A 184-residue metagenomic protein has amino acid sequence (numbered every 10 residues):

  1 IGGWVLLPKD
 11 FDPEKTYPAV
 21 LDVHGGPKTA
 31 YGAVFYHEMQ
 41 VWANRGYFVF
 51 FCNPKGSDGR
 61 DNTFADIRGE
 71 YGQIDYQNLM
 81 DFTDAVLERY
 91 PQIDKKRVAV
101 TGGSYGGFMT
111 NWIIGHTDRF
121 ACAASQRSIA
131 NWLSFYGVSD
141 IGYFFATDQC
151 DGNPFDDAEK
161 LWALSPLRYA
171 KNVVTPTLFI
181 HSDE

Functional and structural regions predicted by a protein language model:
I1-G3: A domain-start/cap signature at the N-terminus of enzymes
L6, D22-V23, T101, I180: Short hydrophobic segments within beta-strands
L7, E14-G26: Short beta-strand element of the alpha/beta-hydrolase
Y17, Y47, R119-A121: Short beta-strand segments enriched for Tyr within beta-sheet-rich domains, predominantly fibronectin type III
D22-G25, V41, F51, F179: Structural cue for short, hydrophobic secondary-structure segments
A30-Y31, L133: Glycine/Thr-rich phosphate-binding loops of Rossmann-like dinucleotide-binding domains
A33-C52: Short amphipathic alpha-helix adjacent to the substrate-entry channel of hydrolases
F51-E184: Active-site-proximal cap/loop segments of hydrolase catalytic domains
